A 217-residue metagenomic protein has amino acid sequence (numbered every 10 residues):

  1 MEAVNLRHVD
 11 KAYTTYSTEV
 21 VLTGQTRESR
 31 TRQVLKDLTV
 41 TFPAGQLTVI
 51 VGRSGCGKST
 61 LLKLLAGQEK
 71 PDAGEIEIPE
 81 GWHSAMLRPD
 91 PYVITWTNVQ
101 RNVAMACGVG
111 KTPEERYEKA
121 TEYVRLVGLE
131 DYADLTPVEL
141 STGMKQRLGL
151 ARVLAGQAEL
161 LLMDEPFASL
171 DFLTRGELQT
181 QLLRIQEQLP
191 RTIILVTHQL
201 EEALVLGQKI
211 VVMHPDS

Functional and structural regions predicted by a protein language model:
V51-R53: The feature captures the beta-strand-to-loop junction immediately N-terminal to the Walker
A66: Helix-to-loop junction immediately C-terminal to a conserved catalytic motif
Q100-G108, Y117: Short helical segment in ABC ATPase nucleotide-binding domains corresponding to the A-loop/adjacent helical element
E114-Y132, R184: Conserved ABC ATPase "signature" region
T136-L140, M144: Conserved ABC ATPase signature
L161-E165: Catalytic Walker B motif of ABC-type/P-loop ATPase nucleotide-binding domains
P190-V196: Conserved H-loop
